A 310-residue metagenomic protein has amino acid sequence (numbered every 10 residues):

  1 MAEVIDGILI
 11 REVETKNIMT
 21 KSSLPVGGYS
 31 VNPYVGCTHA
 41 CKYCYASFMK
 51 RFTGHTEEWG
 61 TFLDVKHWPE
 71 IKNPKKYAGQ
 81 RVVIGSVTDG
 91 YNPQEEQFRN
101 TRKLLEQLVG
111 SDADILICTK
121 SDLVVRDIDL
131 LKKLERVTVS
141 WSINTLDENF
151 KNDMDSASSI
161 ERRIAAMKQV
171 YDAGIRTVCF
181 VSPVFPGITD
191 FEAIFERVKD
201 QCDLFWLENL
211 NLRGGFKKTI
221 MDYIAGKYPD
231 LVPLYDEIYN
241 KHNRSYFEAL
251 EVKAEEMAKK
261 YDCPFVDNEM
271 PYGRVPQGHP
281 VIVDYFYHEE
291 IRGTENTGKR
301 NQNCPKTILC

Functional and structural regions predicted by a protein language model:
M1-T138, L146-N149, I160-E161, A165 (+1 more regions): Conserved Radical SAM active-site core
A2-E14, E192-C310: Auxiliary Fe-S-binding modules of radical SAM enzymes
Y29, V82, I115, V139-W141 (+3 more regions): Hydrophobic faces of well-ordered beta-strands that scaffold small-molecule active sites in alpha/beta enzyme cores
V83-N92, D122-V125, V137-A157, P186 (+2 more regions): Conserved radical SAM core fold
V109, Y171-D172, K199, K259: Anion (oxyanion) recognition and catalysis
K120, S142, V266-M270: Conserved beta-strand termini and adjacent loop/short-helix elements that scaffold enzyme active sites in alpha/beta
K133-V139, K199-L204: Glycine-enriched alpha-helix->loop->beta-strand junction motifs that scaffold or abut catalytic
S156, K168-T189, N240-R244: Conserved strand-turn element in the central/C-terminal portion of the radical SAM core barrel that lines
